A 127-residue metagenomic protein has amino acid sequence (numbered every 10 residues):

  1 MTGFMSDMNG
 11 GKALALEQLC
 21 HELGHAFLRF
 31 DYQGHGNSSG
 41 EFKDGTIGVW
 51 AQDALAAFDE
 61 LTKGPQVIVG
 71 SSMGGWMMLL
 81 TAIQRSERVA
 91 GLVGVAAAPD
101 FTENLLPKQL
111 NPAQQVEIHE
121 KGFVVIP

Functional and structural regions predicted by a protein language model:
F4-G11: Short substrate-entry loop that stabilizes the transition state in hydrolases
A13, E17-S39: Conserved alpha/beta-hydrolase
D44-E60: Alpha/beta-hydrolase active-site loop
I68-G70, V95: Short beta-strand immediately N-terminal to the catalytic nucleophile in serine-hydrolase-like folds
G70-M78: Gly/Ala-rich beta-loop-alpha elbow adjacent to hydrolase catalytic centers
L80-Q84: Active-site signature of alpha/beta-hydrolase-fold catalytic machinery across serine- and Asp/Cys-nucleophile hydrolases
R88-P127: The alpha/beta-hydrolase serine catalytic core
